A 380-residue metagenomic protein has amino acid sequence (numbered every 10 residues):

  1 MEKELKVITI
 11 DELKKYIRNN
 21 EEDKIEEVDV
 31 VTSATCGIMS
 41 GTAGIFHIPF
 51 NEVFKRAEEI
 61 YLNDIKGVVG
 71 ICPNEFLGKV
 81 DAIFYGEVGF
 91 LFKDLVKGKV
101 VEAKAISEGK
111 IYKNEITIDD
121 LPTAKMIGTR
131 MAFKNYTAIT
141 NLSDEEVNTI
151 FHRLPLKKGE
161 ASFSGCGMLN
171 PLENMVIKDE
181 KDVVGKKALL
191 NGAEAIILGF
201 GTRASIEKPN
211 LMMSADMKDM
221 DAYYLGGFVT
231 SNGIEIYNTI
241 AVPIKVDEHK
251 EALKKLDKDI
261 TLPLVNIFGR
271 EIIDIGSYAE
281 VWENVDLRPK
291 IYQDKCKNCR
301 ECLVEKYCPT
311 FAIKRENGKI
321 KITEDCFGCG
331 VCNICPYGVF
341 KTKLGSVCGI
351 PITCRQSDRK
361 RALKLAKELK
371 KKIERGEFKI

Functional and structural regions predicted by a protein language model:
M1-G70, C296-C299, E316-C326, G330 (+1 more regions): Long alpha-helical, hydrophobic tracts
G41-N141: A generic, well-ordered mixed alpha/beta core segment in the N-terminal half of proteins
E59, G167-N170, V176-A193, T202 (+4 more regions): Long, charge-dense low-complexity segments
N135-V281, E301: Terminal interaction modules at protein C-ends
D247-L287, K343-I380: C-terminal transmembrane helix-loop-helix hairpin of multi-pass membrane proteins
F268-K290, C299-G318: Short, charged low-complexity linear segments at domain edges
E301-K319, G330-C348: Iron-sulfur cluster-binding cysteine motifs and their immediate structural context in ferredoxin-like electron-transfer
